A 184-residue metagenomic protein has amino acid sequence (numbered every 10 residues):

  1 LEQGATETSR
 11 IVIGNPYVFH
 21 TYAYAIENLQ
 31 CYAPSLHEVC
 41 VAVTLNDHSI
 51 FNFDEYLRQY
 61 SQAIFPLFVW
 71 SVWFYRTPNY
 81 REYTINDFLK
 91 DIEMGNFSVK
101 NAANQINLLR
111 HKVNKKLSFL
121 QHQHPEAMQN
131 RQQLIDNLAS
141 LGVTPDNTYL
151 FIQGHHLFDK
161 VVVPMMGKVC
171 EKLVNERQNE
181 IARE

Functional and structural regions predicted by a protein language model:
L1-E184: Acidic, divalent-metal-binding catalytic cores of TOPRIM and closely related two-metal-ion phosphodiester/pyrophosphate
